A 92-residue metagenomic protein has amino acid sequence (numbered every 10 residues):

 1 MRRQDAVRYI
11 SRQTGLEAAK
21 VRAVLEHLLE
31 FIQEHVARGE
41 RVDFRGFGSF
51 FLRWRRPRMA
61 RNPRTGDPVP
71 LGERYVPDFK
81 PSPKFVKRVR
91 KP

Functional and structural regions predicted by a protein language model:
M1-P92: Strongly charged
